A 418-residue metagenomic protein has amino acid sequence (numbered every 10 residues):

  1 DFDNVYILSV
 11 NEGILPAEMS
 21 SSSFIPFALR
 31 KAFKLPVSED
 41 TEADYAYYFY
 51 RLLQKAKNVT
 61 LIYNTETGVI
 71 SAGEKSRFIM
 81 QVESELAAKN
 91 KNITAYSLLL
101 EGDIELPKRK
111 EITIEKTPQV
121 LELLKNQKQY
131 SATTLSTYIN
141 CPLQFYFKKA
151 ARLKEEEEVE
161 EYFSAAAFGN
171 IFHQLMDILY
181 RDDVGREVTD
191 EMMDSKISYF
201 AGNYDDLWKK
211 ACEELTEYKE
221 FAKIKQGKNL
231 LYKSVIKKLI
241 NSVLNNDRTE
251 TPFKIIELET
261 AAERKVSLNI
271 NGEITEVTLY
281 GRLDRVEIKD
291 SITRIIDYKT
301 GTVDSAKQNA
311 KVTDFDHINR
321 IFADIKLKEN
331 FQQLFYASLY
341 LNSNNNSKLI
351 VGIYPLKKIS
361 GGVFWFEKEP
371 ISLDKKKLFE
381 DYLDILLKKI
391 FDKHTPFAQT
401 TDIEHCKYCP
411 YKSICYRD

Functional and structural regions predicted by a protein language model:
D1, L135-L143, E160-I171, F200-L207 (+7 more regions): Secondary-structure capping and boundary motifs in well-ordered enzyme cores
D1-K89, F253, T300-G301, S305-A323: Conserved C-terminal motor-coupling region of P-loop helicases
S23-K31, P142-L153, K209-T216, T293-T313 (+2 more regions): Active-site-adjacent bridging/hinge elements
R30-S38, T60-I62, K116-V120, L124-T134 (+7 more regions): Glycine- and acidic
T67, A88-S97, I104-E105, I325-K328 (+1 more regions): Metal-dependent nuclease catalytic regions and adjoining charged, substrate-binding loops involved in nucleic-acid end
M80-D182, D402-I403, K407, Y411-K412 (+1 more regions): C-terminal, charged and often intrinsically disordered regions of DNA end-processing helicases and nucleases
Q174-S267, D374: A non-catalytic, helix-rich entry segment at domain boundaries
E257-L341: Non-catalytic protein-protein interaction segments used by genome-maintenance enzymes to assemble and couple activities
